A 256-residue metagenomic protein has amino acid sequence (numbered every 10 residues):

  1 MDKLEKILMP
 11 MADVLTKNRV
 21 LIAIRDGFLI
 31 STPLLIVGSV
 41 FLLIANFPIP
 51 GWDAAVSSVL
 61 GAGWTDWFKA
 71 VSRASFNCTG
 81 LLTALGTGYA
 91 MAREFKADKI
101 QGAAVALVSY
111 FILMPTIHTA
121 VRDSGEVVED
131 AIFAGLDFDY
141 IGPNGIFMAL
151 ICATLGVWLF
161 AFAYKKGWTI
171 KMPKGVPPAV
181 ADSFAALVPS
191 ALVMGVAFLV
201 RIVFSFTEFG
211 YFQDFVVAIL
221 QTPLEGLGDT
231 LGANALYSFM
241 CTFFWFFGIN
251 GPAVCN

Functional and structural regions predicted by a protein language model:
M1-I36, F41-L43, P50-N250: Signature of multi-pass transmembrane helix bundles
